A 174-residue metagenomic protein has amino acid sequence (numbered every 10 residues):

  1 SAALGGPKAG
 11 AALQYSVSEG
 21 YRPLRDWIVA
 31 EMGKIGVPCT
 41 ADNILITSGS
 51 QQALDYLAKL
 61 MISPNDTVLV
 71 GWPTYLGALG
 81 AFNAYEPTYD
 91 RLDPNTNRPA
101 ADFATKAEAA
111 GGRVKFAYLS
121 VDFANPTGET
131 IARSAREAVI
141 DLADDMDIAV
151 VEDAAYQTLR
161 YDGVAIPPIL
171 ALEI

Functional and structural regions predicted by a protein language model:
S1-A2: N-terminal basic, amphipathic alpha-helical segments
P7-M146, Q157-I174: Conserved core of the PLP fold type I
D153: Glycine-centered flexible beta-alpha turn that most often forms the glycine-rich phosphate-binding loop
